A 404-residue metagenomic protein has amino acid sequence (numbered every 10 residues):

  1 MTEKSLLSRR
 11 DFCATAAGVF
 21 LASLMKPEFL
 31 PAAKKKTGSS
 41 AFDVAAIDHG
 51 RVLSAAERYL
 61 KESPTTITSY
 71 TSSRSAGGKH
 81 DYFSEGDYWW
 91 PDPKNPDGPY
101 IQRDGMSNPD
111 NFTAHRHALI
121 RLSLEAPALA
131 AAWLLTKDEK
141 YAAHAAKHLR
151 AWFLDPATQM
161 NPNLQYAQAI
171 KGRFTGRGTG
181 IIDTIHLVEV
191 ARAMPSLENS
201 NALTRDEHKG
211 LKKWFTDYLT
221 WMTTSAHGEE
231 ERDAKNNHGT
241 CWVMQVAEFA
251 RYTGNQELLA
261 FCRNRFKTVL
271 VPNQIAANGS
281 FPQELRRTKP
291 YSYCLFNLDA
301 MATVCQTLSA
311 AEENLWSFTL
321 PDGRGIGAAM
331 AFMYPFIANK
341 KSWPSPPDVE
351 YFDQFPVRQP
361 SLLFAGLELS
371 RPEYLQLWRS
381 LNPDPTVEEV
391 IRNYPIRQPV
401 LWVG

Functional and structural regions predicted by a protein language model:
M1-L7, F20: Secretory targeting signals
E3-K4, D43, A132-W133, F249-A250: Short N-terminal micro-motifs specific to bacterial/archaeal maturation and metal-cluster initiation sites
C13-M25, F29-E229, S309-E312, S317-G404: Extracellular glycan-targeting catalytic surfaces
R177-L295: Active-site cradle of extracellular carbohydrate-active enzymes
R287-N297, T319-I326: Short amphipathic alpha-helix initiation/capping segments at coil-to-helix junctions
V304: Catalytic cores of secreted/periplasmic or lumenal enzymes
